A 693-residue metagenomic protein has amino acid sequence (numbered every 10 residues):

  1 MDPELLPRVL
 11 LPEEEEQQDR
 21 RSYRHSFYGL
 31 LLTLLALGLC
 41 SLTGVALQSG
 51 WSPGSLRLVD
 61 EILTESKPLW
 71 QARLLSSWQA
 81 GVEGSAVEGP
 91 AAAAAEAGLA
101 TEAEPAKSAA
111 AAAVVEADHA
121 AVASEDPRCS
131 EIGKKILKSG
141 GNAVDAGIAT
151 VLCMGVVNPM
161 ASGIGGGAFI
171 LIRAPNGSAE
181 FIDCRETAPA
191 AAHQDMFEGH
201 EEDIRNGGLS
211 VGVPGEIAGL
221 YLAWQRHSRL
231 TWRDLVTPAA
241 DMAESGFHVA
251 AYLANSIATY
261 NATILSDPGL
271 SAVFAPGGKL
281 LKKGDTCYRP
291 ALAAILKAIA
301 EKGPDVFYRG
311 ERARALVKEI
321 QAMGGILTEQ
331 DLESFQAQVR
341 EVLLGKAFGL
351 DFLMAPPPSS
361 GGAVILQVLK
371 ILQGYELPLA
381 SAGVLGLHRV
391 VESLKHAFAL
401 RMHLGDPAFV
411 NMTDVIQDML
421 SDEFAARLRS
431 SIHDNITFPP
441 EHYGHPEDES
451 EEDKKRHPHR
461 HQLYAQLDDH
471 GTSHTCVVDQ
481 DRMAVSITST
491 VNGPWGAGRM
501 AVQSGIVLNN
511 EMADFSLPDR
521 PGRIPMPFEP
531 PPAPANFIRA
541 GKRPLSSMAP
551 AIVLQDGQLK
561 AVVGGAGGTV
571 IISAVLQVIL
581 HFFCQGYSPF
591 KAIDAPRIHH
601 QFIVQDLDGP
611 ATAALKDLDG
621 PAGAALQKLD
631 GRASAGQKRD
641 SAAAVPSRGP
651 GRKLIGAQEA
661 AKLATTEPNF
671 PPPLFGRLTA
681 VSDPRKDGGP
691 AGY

Functional and structural regions predicted by a protein language model:
D2, E15-S26, S41-G89, G98-K135 (+4 more regions): Noncatalytic scaffold domains of N-terminal-nucleophile
L30-G44: Hydrophobic membrane-insertion alpha-helices, especially the h-region of bacterial N-terminal signal peptides
E65-S66, L270, G277-G278, L377-V491 (+3 more regions): Internal maturation/activation junctions in enzymes
I136-L137, A218-R226, K302-R309, R314 (+2 more regions): Alpha-helical support elements that line or immediately flank enzyme active sites and cofactor-binding pockets
V144-V151, R233-E244, A315-K318, S381-R401 (+2 more regions): Short, well-structured alpha-helical segments that form the helix of a local strand-helix-strand
V156-E180, L327-T328, A484-Q555, Q585 (+1 more regions): Active-site rim segments in enzyme catalytic domains, especially the processed small/beta chain of N-terminal
P518, P525, K542-R543, V575-L576 (+1 more regions): Extended C-terminal subregions enriched in glycine
